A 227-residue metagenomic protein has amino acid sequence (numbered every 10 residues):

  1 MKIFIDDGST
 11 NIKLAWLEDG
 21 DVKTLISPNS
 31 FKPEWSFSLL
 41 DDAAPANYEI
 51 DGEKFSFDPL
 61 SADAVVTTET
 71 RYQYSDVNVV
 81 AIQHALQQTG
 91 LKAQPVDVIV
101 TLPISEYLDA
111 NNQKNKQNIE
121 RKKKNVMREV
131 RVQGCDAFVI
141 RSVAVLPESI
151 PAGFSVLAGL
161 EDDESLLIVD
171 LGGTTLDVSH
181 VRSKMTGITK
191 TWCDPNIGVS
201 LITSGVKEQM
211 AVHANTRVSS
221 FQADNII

Functional and structural regions predicted by a protein language model:
M1-I168, M185-S200, F221-Q222, I227: Nucleotide/phosphate-binding catalytic cleft detector across ATP-hydrolyzing and phosphate-transferring enzymes
T10, T174-T175: Gly/Ser/Thr-rich beta-alpha loop segments that engage phosphate groups in nucleotides
V169-G173: Active-site-proximal alpha-helical scaffolds that flank and shape metal-associated catalytic sites
D177-S179: A structural feature that tracks compact, well-ordered secondary-structure segments with a strong bias toward
R182: A cytosolic small-molecule/anion-sensing beta-strand core signal
T203-G205: RNase H-like, metal-dependent nuclease domains and their acidic two-metal-ion catalytic environment used
E208-I227: A mobile "lid/hinge" subdomain adjacent to the ATP/sugar-phosphate binding pocket shared across diverse ATP-dependent
